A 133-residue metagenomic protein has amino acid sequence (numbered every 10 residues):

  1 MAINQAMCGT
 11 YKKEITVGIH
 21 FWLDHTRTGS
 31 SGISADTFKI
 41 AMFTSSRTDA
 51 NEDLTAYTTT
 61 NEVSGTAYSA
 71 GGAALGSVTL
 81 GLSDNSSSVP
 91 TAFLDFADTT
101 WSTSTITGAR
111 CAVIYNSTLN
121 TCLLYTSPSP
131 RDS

Functional and structural regions predicted by a protein language model:
M1-T28, G32-S34: Short, intrinsically disordered N-terminal pre-domain segments
K12-T16, M42-T44, T48: N-terminal Lys/Arg-enriched interaction segments
G32-D36, I106-T107, T118-T121: Extracellular repetitive beta-rich solenoid segments
K39-A41, V113-Y115: Beta-strand signatures of extracellular beta-sandwich domains
T44-A50, S117-T121: Acidic glycine-/aspartate-rich tracts in secreted/extracellular proteins
A50-F93: Surface patches in mature domains of proteins
P90-A112: Mid-chain, well-packed structural core segment of small domains
Y125-D132: Conserved small/polar residues in nucleotide/adenosyl-binding loops
